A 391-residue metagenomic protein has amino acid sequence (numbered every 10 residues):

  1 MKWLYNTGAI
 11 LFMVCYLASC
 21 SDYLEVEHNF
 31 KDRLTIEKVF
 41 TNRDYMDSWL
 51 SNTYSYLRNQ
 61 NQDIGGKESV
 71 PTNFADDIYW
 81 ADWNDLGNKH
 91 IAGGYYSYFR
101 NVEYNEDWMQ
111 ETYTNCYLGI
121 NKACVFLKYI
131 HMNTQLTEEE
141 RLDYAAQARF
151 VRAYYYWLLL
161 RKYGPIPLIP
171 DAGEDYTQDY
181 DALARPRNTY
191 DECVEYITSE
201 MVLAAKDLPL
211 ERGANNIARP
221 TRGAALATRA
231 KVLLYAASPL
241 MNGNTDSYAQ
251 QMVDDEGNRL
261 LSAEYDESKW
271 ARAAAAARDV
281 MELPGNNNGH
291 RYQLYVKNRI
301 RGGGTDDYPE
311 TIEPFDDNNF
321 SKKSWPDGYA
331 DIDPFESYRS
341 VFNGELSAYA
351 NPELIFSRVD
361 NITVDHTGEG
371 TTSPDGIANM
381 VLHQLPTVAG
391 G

Functional and structural regions predicted by a protein language model:
M1-N29: Bacterial Sec-dependent N-terminal signal peptides
W3, A172-D175, R212, L234 (+2 more regions): Short, flexible loop/turn elements at secondary-structure junctions
S21-N88, G223, Y235-G391: An aromatic- and glycine-enriched ligand-binding surface/loop that stacks and positions planar moieties
K38-G66, N84-Y163, Y180-I217: Conserved, well-structured interaction surfaces
Y155-G164, R229-S247: Extended, well-ordered alpha-helical segments in internal regulatory regions
E174-R185, M252-S262: Aromatic- and acidic-residue-enriched carbohydrate-binding clefts of CAZyme catalytic domains
Q178-E192, Y265-A276: Structural transition elements
A218-T228, V232: Amphipathic alpha-helical protein-interaction segments enriched in hydrophobic
